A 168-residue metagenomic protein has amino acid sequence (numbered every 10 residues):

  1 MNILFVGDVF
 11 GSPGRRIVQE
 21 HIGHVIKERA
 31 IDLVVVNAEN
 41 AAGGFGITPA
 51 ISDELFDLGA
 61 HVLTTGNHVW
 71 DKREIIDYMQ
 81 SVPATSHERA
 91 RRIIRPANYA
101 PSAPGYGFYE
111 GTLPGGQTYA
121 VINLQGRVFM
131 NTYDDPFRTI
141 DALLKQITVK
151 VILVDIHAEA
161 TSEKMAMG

Functional and structural regions predicted by a protein language model:
M1-G168: Acidic, metal/ion-coordinating pockets
